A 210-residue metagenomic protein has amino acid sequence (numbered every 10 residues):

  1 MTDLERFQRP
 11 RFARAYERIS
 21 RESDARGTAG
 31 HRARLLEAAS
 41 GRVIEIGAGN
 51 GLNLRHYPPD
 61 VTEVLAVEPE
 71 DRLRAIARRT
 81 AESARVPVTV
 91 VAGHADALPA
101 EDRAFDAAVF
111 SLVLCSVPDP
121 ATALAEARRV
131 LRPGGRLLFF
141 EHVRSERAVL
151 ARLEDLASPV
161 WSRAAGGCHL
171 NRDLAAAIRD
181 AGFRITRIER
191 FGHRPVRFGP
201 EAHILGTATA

Functional and structural regions predicted by a protein language model:
M1-G41, L52-H56, E154: Conserved class I S-adenosyl-L-methionine
D3, P10, E17-A25, F140-P200: C-terminal alpha-helical "lid/dimerization" subdomain adjacent to the S-adenosyl-L-methionine
I44-A97: Class I SAM-dependent methyltransferase SAM/SAH-binding core
D96-A108: A short acidic, Gly/Pro-enriched loop at the edge of an enzyme's catalytic core that lines a small-molecule cofactor
D106-D119: A short SAM/SAH-binding and catalytic strip from SAM-dependent methyltransferases
A121-P133: A short glycine-rich, Lys/Arg-flanked "PGG" loop and its adjoining helix->strand segment in the class I
H203-A210: C-terminal lobe and adjacent flexible extensions of AdoMet/dcAdoMet transferase-like proteins
